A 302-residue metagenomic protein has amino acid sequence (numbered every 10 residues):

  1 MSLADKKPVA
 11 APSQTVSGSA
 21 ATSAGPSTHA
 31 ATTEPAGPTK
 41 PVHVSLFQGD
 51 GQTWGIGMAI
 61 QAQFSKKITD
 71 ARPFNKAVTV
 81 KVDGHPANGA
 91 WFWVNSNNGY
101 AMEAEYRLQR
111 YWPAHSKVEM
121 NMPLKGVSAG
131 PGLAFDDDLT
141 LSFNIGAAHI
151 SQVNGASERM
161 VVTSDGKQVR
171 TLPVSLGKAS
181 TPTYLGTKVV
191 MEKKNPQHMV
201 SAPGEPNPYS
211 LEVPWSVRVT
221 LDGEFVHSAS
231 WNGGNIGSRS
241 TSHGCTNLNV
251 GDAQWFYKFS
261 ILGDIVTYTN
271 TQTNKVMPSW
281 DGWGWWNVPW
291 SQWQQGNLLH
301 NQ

Functional and structural regions predicted by a protein language model:
M1-A147: Acidic, low-complexity Ser/Thr/Gly/Pro-rich repeat segments typical of extracellular/periplasmic and surface-exposed
Q52, I56, A104, R110 (+6 more regions): Extracytoplasmic/periplasmic, Sec-exported soluble proteins
I56, A114, Y184-L185, L262: Short, flexible surface segments
M58, A62, K66, R110 (+2 more regions): Solvent-exposed, polar/charged alpha-helical surfaces in well-ordered, non-transmembrane soluble domains, broadly
S65-K67, D83-H85, S96, Q109-Y111 (+10 more regions): Solvent-exposed coil/turn segments that connect beta secondary-structure elements in extracytoplasmic/periplasmic
L133, D137-G234: Gly/Pro-biased beta-strand-loop elements
L185, S201-Q302: Exported/periplasmic cell-wall-interacting domains
